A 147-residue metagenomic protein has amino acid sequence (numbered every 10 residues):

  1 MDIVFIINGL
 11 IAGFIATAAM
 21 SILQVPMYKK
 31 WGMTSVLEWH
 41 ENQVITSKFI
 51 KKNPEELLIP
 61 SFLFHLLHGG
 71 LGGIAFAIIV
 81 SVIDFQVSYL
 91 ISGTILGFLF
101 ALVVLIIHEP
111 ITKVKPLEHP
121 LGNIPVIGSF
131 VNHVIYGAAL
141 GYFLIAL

Functional and structural regions predicted by a protein language model:
M1-L147: Juxtamembrane/disordered regions of integral membrane proteins
